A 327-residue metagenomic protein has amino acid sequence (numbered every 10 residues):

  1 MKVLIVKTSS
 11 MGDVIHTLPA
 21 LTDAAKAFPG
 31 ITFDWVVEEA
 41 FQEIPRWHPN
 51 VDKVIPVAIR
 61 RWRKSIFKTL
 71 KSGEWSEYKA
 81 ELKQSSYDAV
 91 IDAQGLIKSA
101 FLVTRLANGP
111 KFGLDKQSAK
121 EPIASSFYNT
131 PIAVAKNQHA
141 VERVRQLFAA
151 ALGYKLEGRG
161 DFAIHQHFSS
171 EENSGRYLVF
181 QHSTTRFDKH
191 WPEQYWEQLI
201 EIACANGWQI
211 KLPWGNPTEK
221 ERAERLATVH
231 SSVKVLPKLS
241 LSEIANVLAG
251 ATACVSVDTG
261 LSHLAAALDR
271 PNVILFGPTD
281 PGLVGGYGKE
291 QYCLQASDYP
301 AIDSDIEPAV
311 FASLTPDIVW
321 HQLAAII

Functional and structural regions predicted by a protein language model:
M1-I327: Catalytic machinery of carbohydrate-active enzymes, primarily nucleotide-sugar-dependent glycosyltransferases
